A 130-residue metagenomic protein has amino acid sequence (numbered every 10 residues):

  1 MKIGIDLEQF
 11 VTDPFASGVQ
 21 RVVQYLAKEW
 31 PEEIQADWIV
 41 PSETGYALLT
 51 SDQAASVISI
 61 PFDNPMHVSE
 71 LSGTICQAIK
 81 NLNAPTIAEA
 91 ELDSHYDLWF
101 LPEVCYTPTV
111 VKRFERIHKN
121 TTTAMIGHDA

Functional and structural regions predicted by a protein language model:
M1-A130: Carbohydrate transferase catalytic cores enriched for Leloir-type hexosyltransferases
